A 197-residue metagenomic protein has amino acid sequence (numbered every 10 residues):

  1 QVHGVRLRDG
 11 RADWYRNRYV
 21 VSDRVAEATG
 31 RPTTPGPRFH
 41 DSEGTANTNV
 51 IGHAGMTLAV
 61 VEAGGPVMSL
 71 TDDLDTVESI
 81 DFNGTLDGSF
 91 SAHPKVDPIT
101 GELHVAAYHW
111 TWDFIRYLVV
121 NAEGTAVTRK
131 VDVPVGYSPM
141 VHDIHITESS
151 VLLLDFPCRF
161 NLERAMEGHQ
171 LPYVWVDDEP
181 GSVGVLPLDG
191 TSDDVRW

Functional and structural regions predicted by a protein language model:
Q1-S22: N-terminal low-complexity or amphipathic/hydrophobic leaders
Q1-V5, F114-A126, A165-S192: Beta-propeller blade signature
G10-R16, D73-S79, E123-T128, I144 (+2 more regions): Beta-strand initiation motifs
N17-T128: Well-ordered mid-protein domain cores that form the structural environment of catalytic cofactors
D87, W110, Y137, V176-E179: Active-site-proximal structural scaffolding
A92-K95, P139-D143: Conserved beta-propeller blade repeats
A107-W110, V119-N121, V131-V135, H145-E148 (+2 more regions): Short, structured patches in soluble enzyme cores that scaffold and shape functional sites
V141-D143, T147-P157, R164, V174-V176 (+1 more regions): Extended catalytic-interface subdomain
